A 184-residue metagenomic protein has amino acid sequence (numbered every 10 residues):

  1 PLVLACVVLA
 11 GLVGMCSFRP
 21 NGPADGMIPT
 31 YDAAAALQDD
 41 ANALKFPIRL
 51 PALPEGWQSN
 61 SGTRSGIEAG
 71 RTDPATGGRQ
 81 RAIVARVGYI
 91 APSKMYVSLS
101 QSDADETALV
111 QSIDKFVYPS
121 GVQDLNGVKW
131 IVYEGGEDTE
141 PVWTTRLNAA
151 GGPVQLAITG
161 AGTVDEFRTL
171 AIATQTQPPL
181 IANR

Functional and structural regions predicted by a protein language model:
P1-G14: Hydrophobic membrane-insertion alpha-helices, especially the h-region of bacterial N-terminal signal peptides
G11, D40, L170-A173: Residues that form generic nucleotide/phosphate-binding pockets
M15, L44, P178-I181: Short secondary-structure junctions and interdomain/linker hinges
C16-Y31: Ser/Thr/Pro/Gly-rich low-complexity linker/stalk segments immediately outside membranes or between
T30-D138: Short, solvent-exposed recognition patches
Y118-R184: A short, solvent-exposed beta-edge/loop patch
